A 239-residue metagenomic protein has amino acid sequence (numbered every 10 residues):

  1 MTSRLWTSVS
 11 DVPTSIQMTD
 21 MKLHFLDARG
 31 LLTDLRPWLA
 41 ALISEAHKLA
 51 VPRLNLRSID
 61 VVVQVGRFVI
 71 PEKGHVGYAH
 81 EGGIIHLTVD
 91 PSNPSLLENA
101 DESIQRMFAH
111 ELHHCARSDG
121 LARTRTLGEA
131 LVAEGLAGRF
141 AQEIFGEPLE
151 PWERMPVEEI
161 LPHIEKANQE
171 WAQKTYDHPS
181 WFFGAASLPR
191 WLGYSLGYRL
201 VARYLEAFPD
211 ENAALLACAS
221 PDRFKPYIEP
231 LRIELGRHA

Functional and structural regions predicted by a protein language model:
V9-V12: Acidic, Ala/Val/Gly-enriched low-complexity intrinsically disordered segments
L26-G83: Auxiliary, metal-adjacent structural segments of Zn-dependent hydrolase domains
Q64-E102, S118-D119: Active-site scaffold of zinc-dependent metalloenzymes
R106-D119: Active-site recognition of the HExxH zinc-binding catalytic motif
R123-E134, A186-R190: Active-site metal-coordination segments of metallo-dependent hydrolases
L127-E170: Post-HExxH zinc-binding segment in Zn-dependent metallohydrolases
E170-A239: Pan-zinc metallopeptidase signature
